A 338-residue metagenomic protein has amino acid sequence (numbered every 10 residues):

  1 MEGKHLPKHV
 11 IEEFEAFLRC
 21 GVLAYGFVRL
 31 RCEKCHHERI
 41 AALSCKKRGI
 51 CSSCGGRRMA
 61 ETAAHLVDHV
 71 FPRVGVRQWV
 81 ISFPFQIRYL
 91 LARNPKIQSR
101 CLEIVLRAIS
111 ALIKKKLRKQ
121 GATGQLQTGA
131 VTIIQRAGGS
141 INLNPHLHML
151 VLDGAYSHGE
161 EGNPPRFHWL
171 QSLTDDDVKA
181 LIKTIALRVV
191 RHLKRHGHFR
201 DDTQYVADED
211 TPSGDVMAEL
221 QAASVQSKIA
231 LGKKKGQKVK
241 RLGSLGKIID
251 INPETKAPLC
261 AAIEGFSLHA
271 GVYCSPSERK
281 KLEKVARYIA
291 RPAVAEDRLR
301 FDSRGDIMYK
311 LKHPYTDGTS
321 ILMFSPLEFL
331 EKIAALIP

Functional and structural regions predicted by a protein language model:
M1-P338: Beta->alpha loop/short-helix hinge microenvironment recognizer with preference for catalytic Tyr/His contexts
